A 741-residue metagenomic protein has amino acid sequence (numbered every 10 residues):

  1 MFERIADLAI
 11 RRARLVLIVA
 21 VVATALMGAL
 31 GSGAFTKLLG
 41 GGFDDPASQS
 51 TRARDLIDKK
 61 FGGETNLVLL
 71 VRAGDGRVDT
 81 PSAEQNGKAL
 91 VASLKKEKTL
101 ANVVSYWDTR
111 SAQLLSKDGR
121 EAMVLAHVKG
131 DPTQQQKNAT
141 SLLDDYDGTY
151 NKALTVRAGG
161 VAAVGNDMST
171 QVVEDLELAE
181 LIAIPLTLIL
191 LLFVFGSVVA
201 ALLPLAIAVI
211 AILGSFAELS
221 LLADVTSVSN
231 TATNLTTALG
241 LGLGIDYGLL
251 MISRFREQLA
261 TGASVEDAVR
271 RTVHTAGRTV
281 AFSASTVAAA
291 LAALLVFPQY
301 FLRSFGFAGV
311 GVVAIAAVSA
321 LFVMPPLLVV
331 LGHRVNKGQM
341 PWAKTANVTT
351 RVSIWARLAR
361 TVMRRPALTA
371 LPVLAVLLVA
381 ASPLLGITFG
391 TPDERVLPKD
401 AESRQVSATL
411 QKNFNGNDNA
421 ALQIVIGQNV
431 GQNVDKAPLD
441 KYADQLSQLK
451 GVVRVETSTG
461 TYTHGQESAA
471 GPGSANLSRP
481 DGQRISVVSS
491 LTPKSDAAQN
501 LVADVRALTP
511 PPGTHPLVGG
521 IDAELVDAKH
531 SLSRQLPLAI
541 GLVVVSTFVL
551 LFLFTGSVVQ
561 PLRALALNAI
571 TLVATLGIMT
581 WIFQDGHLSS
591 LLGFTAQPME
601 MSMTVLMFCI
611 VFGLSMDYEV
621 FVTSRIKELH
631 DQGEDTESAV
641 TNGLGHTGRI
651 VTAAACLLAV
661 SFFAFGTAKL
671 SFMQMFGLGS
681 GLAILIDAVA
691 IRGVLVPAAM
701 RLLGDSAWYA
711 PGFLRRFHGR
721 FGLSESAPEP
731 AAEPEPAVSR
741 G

Functional and structural regions predicted by a protein language model:
M1-K37, L100, G130-F389, P511-G513 (+1 more regions): Membrane-embedded transmembrane helical bundles of large multi-pass transporters/channels
G42-F43: Membrane-proximal amphipathic alpha-helices that sit immediately adjacent to an N-terminal transmembrane/signal-anchor
P46-N66, D75-G165, G386-S589, F672 (+1 more regions): Structured non-transmembrane domains adjacent to transmembrane bundles in polytopic membrane proteins
G74-G76, V198-V199: Conserved nucleotide-binding/hydrolysis micro-motifs of P-loop NTPases
